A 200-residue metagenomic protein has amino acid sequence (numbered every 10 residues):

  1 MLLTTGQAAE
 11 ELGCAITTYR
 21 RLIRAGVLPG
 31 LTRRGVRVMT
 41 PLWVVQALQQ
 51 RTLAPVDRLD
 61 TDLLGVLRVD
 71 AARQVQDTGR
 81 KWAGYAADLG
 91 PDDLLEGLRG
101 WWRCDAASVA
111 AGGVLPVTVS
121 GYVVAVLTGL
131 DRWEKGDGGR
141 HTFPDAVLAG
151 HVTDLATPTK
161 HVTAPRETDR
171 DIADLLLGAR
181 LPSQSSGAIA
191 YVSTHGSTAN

Functional and structural regions predicted by a protein language model:
M1-L2: Short, amphipathic alpha-helical "recognition" segments used to contact nucleic acids or chromatin
T5-G6: Residues within the helices of the helix-turn-helix
E10, C14, R21, A71-N200: Structured alpha/beta reader/binder surfaces that contact nucleic acids or chromatin modification marks
L12-V38: Major-groove DNA-recognition helix of helix-turn-helix-type DNA-binding domains
P29-A54: Short helix-start
V45-A87: Charge-rich interaction segments
